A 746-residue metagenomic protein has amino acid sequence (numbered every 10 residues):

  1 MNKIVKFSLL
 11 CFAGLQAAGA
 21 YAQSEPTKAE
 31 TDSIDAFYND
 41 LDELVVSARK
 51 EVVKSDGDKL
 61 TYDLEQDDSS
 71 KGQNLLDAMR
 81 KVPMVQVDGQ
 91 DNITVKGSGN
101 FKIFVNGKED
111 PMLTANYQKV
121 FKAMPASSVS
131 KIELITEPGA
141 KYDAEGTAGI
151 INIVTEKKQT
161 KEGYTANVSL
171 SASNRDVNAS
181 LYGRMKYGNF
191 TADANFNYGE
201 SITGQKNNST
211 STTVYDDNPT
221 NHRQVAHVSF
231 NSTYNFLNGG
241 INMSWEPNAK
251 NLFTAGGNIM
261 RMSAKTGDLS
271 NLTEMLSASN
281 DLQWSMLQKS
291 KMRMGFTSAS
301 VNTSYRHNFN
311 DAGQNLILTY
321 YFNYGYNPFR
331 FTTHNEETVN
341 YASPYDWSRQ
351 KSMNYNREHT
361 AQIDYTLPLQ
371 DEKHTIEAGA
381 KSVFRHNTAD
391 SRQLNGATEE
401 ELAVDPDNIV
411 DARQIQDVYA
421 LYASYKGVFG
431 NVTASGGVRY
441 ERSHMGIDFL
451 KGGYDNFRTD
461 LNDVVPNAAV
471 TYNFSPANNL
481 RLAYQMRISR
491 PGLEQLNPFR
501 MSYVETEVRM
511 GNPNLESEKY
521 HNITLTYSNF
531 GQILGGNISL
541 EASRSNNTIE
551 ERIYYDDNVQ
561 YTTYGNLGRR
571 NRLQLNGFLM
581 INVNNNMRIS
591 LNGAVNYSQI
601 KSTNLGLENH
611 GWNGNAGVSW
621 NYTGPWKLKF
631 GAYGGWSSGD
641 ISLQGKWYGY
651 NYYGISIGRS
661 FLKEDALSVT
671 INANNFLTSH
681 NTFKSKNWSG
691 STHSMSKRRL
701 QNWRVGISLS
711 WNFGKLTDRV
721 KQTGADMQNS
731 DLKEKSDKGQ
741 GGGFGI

Functional and structural regions predicted by a protein language model:
S24-D68, D88-Q90, S98-N100, I135-P138: Short, acidic, small-residue-rich periplasmic hinge/interaction motif at the N-terminus of Gram-negative outer-membrane
L75, K81, K108-T136: Short acidic/polar hinge/loop motifs at secondary-structure boundaries that mediate gating or recognition
L75-A78, K119, L134, G146-V168 (+1 more regions): N-terminal periplasmic accessory domains that precede and gate Gram-negative outer-membrane beta-barrel machines
I150-V168, K206, V225, F236-N242 (+10 more regions): Surface-exposed extracellular loop regions of Gram-negative outer-membrane beta-barrel proteins
R175-T203, P219-D268, T297-V301, H307 (+1 more regions): Transmembrane beta-barrel wall of Gram-negative outer-membrane proteins
E358-Q362, P406-I409, M510-N512, E516 (+3 more regions): Outer membrane beta-barrel strand-and-loop segments of large Gram-negative receptors, especially TonB-dependent
V410-Q416, I488-S539, R544, T562-L573 (+2 more regions): Outer-membrane beta-barrel signature, preferentially recognizing the C-terminal barrel domain of Gram-negative
H444-G446, P476-H521, A542-N558, F676-G690: Surface-exposed extracellular loop regions of Gram-negative outer-membrane beta-barrel proteins, predominantly
